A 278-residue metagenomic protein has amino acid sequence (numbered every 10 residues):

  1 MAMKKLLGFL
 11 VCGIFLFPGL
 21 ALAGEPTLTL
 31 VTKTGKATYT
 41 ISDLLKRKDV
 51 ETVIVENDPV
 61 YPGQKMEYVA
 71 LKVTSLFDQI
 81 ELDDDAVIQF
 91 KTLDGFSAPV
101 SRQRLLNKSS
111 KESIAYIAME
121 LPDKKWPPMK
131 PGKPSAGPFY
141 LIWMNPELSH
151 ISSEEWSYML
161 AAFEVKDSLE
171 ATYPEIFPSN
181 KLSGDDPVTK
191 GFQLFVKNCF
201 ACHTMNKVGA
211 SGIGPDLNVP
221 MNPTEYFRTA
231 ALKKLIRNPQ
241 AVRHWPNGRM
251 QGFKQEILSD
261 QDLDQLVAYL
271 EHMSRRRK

Functional and structural regions predicted by a protein language model:
M1-L6: Positively charged n-region of N-terminal signal peptides that target proteins for export
G8-P18: Bacterial N-terminal signal peptides
G24-D167, K278: Structured, non-membrane catalytic/scaffold regions adjacent to prosthetic-group chemistry
P62-A70, D83, G184, V188 (+6 more regions): Solvent-exposed, acidic/flexible segments
L169-L194: Electrostatic cytochrome c docking/interface patches
G191-N206, L232, M250, L266-L270: The canonical Cys-X-X-Cys-His
T204-R237: Gly/Gly-Pro-rich "capping" loops immediately C-terminal to redox-active cysteine motifs in periplasmic/lumenal
G212-N218, N238-M273, R277-K278: Axial heme c-ligation environment in periplasmic c-type cytochrome domains
